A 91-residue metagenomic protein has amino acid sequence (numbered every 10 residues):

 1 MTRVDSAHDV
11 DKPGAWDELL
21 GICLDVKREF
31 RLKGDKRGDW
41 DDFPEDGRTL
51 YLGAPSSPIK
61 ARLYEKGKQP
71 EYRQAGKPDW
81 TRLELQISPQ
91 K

Functional and structural regions predicted by a protein language model:
M1-K91: Structured, helix-rich domain cores that form ligand/interaction pockets
